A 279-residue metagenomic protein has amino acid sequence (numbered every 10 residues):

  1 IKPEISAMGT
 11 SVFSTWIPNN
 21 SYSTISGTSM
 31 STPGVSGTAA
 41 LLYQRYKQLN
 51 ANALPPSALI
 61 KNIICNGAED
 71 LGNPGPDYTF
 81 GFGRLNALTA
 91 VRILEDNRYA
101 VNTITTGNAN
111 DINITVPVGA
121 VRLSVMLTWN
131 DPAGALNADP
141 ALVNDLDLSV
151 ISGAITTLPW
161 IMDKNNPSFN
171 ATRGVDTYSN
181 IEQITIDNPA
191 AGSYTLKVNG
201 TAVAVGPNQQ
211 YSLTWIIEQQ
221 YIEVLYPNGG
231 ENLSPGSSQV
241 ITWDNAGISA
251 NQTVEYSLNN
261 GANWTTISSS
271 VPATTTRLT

Functional and structural regions predicted by a protein language model:
I1-P3, I17, D77, V198-T201: Structured lumen-facing ectodomains of secretory-pathway proteins
I5-P74: Hydrolase catalytic cores
S23, T28, S149-S212: Noncatalytic accessory or regulatory domains flanking protease catalytic cores in secreted, cell-surface, and selected
T79-N144, S152, Q209-N228, N232-P235 (+1 more regions): Secreted peptidase-domain scaffold signal
N110-I112, N180-I184, Q239, T276-L278: Short strand-edge motifs at loop-to-beta-strand transitions and within beta-strands of extracellular beta-rich domains
I241-I248: Extracellular acidic, Ser/Thr/Pro-rich low-complexity tracts
E255-L258: Conserved Ser/Thr-centered positions that define the repeating blades of beta-propeller domains
S268-A273: Short beta-strand segments within Ig-like beta-sandwich modules, predominantly Fibronectin type-III
